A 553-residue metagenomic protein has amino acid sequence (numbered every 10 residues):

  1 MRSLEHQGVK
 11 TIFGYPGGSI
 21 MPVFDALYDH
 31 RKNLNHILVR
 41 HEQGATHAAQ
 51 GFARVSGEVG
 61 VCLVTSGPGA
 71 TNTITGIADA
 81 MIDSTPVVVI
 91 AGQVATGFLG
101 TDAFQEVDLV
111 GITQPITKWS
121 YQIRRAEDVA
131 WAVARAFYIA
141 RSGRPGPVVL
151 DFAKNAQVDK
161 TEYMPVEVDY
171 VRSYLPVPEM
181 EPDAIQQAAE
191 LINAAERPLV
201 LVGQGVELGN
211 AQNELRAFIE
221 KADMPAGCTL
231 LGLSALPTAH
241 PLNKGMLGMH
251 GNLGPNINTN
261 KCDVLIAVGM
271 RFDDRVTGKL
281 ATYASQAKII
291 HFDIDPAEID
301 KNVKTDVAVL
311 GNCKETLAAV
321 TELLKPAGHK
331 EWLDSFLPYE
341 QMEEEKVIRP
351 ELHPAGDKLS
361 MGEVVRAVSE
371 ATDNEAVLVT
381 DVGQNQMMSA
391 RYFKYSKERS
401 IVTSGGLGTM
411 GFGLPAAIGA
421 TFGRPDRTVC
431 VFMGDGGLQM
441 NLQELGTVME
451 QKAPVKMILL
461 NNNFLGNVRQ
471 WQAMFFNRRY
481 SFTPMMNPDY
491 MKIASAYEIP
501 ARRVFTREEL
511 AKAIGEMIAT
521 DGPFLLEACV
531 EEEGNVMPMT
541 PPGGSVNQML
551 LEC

Functional and structural regions predicted by a protein language model:
M1-E331, A367, A371-N374, P454-M457 (+2 more regions): N-terminal alpha/beta PP-like core and its mobile active-site loop of ThDP/TPP-dependent enzymes
R2-K10, G18, V23-Y28, E340-A420 (+2 more regions): Active-site diphosphate/adenylate-binding microenvironment
Y15-G17, H36-H47, C62-G69, R124-R125 (+6 more regions): Active-site nucleophile and cofactor-binding loops and adjacent substrate-binding regions of central metabolic enzymes
I90, F104-Q105, N256, D300-N302 (+3 more regions): Thiamine diphosphate
E127, E190, Q286-V382, I493 (+2 more regions): Phosphate/pyrophosphate-binding active-site segments
V149, H291, V379, F432-M433: Generic enzyme active-site microenvironment
K154-Q157, N385, E532: Short, internal active-site loops enriched in acidic
G203-E207, H353, G434: Conserved short loop/turn motifs at secondary-structure junctions
